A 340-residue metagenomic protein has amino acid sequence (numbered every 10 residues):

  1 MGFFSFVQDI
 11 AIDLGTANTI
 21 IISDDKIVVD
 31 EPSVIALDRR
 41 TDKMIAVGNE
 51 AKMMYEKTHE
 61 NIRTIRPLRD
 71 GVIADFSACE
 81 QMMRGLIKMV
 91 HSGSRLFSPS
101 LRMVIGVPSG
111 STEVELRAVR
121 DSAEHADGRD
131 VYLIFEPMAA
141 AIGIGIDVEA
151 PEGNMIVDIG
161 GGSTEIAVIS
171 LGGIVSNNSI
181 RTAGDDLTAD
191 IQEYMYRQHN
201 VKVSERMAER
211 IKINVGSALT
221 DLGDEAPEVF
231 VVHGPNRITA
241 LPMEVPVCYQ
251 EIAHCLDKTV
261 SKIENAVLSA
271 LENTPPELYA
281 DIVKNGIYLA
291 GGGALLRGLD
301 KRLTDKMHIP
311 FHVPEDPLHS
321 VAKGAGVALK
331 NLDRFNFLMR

Functional and structural regions predicted by a protein language model:
M1-I159, A167-I287, A294-R340: Nucleotide/phosphate-binding catalytic cleft detector across ATP-hydrolyzing and phosphate-transferring enzymes
